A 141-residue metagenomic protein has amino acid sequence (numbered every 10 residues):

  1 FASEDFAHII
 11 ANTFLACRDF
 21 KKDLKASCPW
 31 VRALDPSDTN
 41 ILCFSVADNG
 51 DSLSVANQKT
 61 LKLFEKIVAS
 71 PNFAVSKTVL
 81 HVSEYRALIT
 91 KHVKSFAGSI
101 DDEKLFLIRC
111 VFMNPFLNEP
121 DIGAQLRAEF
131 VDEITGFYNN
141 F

Functional and structural regions predicted by a protein language model:
F1-F141: Conserved C-terminal alpha-helix-loop-beta "cap" of PLP-dependent enzymes that closes/shapes the active-site mouth
